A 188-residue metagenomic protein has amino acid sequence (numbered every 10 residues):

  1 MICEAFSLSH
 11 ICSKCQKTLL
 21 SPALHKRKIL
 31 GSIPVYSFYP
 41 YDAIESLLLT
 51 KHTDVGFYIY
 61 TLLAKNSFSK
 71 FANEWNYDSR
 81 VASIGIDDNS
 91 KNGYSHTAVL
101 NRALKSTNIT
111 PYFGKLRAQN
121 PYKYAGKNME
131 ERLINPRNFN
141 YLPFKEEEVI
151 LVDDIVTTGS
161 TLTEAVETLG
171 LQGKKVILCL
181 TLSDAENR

Functional and structural regions predicted by a protein language model:
M1-A5, F71-E74: Short, intrinsically disordered, charge-biased short linear motifs at domain edges
M1-C3, C12-C15: Short cysteine-rich clusters marking metal-coordination/redox-active sites
S7-L8, L20: Short functional micro-motifs and their immediate structural scaffolds
S13-R80, K115-K145, S183-R188: Active-site-facing substrate-recognition patch
N76-S90, V149-I150: Short glycine-rich phosphate-binding loop at a beta-alpha junction
N92-T110: Substrate-recognition/cap helix-loop segment adjacent to the acidic, metal-dependent catalytic center of Asp-based
L151-A165: A phosphate-binding catalytic loop at a beta-strand-loop-alpha-helix junction that coordinates phosphoryl groups
T163-R188: PRPP-dependent phosphoribosyltransferase catalytic core
